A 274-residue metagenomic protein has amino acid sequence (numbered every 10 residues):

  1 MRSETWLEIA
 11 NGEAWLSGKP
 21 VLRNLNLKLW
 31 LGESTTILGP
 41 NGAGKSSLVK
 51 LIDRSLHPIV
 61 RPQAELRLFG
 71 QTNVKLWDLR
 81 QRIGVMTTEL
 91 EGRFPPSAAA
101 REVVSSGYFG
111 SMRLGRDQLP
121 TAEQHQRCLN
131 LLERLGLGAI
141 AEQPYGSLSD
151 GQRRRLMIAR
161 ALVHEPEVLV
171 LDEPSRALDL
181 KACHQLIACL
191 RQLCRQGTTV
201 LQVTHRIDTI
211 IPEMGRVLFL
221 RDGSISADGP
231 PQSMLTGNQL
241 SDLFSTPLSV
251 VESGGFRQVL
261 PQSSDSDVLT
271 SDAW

Functional and structural regions predicted by a protein language model:
S105, P120-I140: Conserved ABC ATPase "signature" region
P144-L148: Conserved ABC ATPase signature
E165: Conserved catalytic motifs of ABC-family nucleotide-binding domains
L169-E173: Catalytic Walker B motif of ABC-type/P-loop ATPase nucleotide-binding domains
T204-H205: H-loop/switch region of ABC-family ATPase nucleotide-binding domains
V217-P230: H-loop (His-switch) and adjacent beta-strand-loop-beta switch element of ABC-type ATPase nucleotide-binding domains
L243-W274: ABC ATPase nucleotide-binding domains
